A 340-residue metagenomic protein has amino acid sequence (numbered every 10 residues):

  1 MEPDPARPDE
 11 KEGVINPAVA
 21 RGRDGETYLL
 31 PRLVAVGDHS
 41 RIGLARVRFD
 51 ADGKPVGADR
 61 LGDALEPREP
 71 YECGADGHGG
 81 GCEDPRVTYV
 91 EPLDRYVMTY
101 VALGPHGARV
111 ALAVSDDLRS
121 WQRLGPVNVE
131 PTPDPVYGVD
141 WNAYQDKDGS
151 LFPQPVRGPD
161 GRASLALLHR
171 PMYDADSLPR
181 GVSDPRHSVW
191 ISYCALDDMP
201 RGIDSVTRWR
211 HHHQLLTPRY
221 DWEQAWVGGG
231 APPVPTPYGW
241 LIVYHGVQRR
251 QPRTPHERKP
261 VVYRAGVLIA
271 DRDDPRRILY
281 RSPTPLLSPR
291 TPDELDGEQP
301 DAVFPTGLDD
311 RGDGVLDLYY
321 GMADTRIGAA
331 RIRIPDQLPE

Functional and structural regions predicted by a protein language model:
M1-E12, N16-G80, Y89-D146, Q154-A225 (+3 more regions): Beta-rich carbohydrate-recognition and catalytic domains
R86: Glycine-rich phosphate-binding loop
L151: Histidine-centered metal-chelating micro-motifs
G228: Short, conserved clusters of charged catalytic residues that mark active-site and nucleotide-handling motifs
A302: Aromatic sugar-binding surface patches on proteins that engage polysaccharides or sugar-phosphate polymers
